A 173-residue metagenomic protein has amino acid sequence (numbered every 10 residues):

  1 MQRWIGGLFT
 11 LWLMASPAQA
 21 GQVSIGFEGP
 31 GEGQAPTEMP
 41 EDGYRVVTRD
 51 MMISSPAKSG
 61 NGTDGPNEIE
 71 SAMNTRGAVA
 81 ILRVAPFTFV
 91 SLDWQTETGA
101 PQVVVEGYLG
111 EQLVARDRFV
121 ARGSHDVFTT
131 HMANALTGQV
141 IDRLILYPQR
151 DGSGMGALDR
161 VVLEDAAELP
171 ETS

Functional and structural regions predicted by a protein language model:
M1-W4: Positively charged n-region of N-terminal signal peptides that target proteins for export
G6-S16: Bacterial N-terminal signal peptides
G21-T172: Surface-exposed, well-ordered secondary-structure segments
